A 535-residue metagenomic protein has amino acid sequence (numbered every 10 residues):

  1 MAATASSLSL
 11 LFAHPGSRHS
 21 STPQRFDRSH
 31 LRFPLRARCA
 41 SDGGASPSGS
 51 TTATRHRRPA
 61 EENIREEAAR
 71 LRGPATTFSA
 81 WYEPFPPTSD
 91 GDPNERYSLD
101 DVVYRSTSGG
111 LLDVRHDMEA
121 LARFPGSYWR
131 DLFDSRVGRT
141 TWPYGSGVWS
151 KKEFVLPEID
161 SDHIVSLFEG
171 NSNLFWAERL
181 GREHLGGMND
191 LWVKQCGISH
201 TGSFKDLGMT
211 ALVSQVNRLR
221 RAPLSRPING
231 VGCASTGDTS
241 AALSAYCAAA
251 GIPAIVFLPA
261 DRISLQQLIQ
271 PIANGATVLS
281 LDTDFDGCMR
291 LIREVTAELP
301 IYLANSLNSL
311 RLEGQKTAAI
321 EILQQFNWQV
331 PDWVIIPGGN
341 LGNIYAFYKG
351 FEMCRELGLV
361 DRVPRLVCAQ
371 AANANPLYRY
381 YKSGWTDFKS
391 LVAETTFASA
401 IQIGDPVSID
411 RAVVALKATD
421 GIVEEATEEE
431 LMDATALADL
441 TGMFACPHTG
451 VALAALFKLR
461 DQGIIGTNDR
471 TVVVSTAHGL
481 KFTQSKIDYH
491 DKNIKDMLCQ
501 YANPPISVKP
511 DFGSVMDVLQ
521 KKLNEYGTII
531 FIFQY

Functional and structural regions predicted by a protein language model:
A2-Y535: PLP-dependent amino-acid enzyme catalytic core
